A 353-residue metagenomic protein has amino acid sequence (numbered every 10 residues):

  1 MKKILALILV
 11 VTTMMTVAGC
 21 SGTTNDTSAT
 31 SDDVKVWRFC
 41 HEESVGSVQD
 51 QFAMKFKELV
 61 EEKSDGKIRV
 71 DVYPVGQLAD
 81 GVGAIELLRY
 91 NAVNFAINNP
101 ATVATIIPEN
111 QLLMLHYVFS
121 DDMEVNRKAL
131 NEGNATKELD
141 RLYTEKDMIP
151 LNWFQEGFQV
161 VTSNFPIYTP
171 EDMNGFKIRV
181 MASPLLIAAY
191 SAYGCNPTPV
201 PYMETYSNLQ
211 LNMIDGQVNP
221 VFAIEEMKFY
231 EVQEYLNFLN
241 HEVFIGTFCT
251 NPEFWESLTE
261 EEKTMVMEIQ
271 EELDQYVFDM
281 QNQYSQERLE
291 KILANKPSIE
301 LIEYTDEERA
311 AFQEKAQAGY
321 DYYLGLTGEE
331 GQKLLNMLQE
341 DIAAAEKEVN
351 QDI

Functional and structural regions predicted by a protein language model:
M1-I4: Positively charged n-region of N-terminal signal peptides that target proteins for export
V11-T12: Repetitive helical segments and hydrophobic/amphipathic motifs
M15-G19: C-terminal motif of bacterial Sec signal peptides marking the signal peptidase cleavage site
S21-V125, R141-E145, I149-I353: N-terminal secretory/targeting leader peptides
R127-E138: Signature of the catalytic double-stranded beta-helix
